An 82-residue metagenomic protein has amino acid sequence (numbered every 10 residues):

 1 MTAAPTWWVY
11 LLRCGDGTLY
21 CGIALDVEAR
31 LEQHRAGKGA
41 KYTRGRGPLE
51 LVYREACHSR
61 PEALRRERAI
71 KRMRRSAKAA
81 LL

Functional and structural regions predicted by a protein language model:
M1-K71, R75-L82: GIY-YIG nuclease catalytic motif and its immediate N-terminal context
